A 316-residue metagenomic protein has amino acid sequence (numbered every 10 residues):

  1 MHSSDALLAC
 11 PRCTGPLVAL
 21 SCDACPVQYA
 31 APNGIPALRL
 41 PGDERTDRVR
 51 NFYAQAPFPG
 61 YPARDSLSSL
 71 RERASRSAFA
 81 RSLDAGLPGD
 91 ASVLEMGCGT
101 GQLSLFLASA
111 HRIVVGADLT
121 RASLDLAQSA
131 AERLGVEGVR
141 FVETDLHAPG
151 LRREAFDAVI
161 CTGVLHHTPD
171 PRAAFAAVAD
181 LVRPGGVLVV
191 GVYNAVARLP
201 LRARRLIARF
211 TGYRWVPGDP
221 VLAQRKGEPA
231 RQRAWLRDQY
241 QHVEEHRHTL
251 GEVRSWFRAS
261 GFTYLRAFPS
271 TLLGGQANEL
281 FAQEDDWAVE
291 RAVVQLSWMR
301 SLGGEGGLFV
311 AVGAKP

Functional and structural regions predicted by a protein language model:
H2-G60: N-terminal auxiliary segments of SAM/dcSAM-dependent transferases
D65-D90: Conserved alpha-helix/loop element of class I SAM-dependent methyltransferases that forms part of the SAM/SAH-binding
T100-H111: Conserved SAM-binding loop of SAM-dependent methyltransferases across substrates and taxa, primarily the Class I
G135-H147: Conserved SAM-binding strand-loop segment of SAM-dependent methyltransferases
A148-A158: A short acidic, Gly/Pro-enriched loop at the edge of an enzyme's catalytic core that lines a small-molecule cofactor
R172-P184: A short glycine-rich, Lys/Arg-flanked "PGG" loop and its adjoining helix->strand segment in the class I
V187-P220: Conserved class I S-adenosyl-L-methionine
P229-A314: Rossmann-like AdoMet/SAM-dependent catalytic core
